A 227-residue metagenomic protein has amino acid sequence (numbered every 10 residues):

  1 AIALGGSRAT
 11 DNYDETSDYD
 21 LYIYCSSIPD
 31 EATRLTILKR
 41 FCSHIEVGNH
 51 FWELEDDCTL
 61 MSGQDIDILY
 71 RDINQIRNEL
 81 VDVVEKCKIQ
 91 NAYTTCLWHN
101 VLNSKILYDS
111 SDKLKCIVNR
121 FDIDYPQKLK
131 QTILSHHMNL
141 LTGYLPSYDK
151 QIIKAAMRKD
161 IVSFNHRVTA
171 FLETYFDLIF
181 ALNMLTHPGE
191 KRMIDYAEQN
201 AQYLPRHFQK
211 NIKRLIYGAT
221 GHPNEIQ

Functional and structural regions predicted by a protein language model:
A1-A3: Helical scaffold of the NTase/Pol beta-like nucleotidyltransferase catalytic core
G6-R40, E55-R71: Catalytic metal-binding acidic patch
A9-T10, I73-Q75, L185-H187: Short, solvent-exposed loop/turn segments at secondary-structure junctions
S27, K39-F41, V84, K88 (+4 more regions): Juxtamembrane helix-loop transition sites at the ends of transmembrane segments in multi-pass membrane proteins
T33, F41-N49, L185-H187: Short, structured secondary-structure boundary patches
S43-A156: Conserved NTP/Mg2+-binding pocket subregion across the NTase superfamily
K113-Q227: Conserved nucleotidyltransferase catalytic core and NTase-mimicking acidic/glycine-rich helix/loop elements in nucleic
